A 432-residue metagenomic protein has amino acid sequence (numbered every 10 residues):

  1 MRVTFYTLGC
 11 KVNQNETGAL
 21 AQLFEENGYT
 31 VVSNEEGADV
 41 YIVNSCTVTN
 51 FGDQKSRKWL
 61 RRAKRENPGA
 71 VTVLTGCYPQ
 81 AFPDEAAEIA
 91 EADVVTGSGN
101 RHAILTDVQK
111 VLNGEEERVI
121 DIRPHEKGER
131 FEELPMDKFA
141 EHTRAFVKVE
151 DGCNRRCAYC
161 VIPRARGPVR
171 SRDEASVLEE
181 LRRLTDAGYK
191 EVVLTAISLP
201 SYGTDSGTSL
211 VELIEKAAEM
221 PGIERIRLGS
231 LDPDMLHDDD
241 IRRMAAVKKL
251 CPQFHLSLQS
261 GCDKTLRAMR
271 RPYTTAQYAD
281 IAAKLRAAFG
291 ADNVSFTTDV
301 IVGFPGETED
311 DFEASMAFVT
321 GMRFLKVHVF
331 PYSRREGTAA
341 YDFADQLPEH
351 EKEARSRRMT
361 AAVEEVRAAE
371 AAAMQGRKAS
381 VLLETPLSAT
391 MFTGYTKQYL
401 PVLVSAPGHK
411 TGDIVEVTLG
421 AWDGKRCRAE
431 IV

Functional and structural regions predicted by a protein language model:
M1-Y202, D239, M244, L250 (+5 more regions): Proteins enriched for Cys/Gly/acidic motifs involved in redox and nucleic-acid/cofactor modification
R2, N67-P68, M220-R227: Short, surface-exposed connector motifs at secondary-structure boundaries
T47-G52, Y189-K216, M220, D232-D239 (+2 more regions): Conserved glycine-rich "GG(E/T)P / GGGxP" loop and the immediately following alpha-helix in the radical SAM core
C160-G167, R225-D234, S260-R270, A291-D311 (+1 more regions): Conserved strand-turn element in the central/C-terminal portion of the radical SAM core barrel that lines
D186, V211-E212, E219-M220, R225 (+1 more regions): Radical SAM/AdoMet-radical enzyme domain recognition
S206-A218, D238-P252, E307-F324, E349-A354 (+1 more regions): Short, electropositive alpha-helical surface patch
L256, D299, V319, V327 (+3 more regions): Hydrophobic, well-ordered secondary-structure elements that form the walls of internal hydrophobic environments
D342-V432: Terminal RNA-binding accessory module
